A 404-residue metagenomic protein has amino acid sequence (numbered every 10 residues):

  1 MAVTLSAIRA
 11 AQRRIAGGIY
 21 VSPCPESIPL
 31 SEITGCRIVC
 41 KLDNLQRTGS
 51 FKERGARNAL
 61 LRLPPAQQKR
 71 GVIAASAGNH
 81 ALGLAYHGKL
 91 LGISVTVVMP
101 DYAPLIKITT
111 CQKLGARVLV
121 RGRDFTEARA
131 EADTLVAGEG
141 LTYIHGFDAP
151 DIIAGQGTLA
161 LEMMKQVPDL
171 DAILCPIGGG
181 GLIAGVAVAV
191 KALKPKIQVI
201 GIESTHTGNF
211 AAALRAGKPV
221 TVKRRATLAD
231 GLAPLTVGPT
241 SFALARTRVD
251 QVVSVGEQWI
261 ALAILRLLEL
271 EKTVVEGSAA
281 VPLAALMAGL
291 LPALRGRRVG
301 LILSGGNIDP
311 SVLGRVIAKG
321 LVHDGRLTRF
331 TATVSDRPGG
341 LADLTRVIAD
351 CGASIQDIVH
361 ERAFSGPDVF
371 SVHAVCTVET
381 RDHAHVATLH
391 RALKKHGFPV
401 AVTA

Functional and structural regions predicted by a protein language model:
M1-A404: PLP-dependent amino-acid enzyme catalytic core
